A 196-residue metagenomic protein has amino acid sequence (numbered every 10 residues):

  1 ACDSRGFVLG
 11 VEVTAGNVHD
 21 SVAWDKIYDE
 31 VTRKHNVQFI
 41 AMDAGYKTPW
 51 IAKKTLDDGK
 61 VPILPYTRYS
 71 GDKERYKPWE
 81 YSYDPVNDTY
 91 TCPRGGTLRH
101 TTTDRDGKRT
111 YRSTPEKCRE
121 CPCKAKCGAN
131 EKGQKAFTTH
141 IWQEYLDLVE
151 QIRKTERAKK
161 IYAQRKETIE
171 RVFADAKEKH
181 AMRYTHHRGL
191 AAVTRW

Functional and structural regions predicted by a protein language model:
A1-W196: Anion-binding and metal-coordination hotspots
